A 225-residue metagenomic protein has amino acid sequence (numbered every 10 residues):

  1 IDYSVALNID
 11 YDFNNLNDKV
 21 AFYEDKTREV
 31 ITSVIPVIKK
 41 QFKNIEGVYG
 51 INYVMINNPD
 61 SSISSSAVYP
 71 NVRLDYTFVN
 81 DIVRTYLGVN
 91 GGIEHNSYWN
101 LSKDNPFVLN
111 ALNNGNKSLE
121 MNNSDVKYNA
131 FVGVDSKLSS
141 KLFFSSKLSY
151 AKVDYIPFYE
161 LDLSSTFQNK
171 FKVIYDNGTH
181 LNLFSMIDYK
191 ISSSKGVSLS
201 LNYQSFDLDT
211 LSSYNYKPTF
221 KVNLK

Functional and structural regions predicted by a protein language model:
D2-F13, D25-N58, S194, S198: Surface-exposed extracellular loop regions of Gram-negative outer-membrane beta-barrel proteins
A21-F22: Flexible coil/linker segments and helix-coil junctions enriched in charged and small residues
E46, G50-V54, P59-K225: Exposed, low-structure sequence patches enriched in small/polar residues
